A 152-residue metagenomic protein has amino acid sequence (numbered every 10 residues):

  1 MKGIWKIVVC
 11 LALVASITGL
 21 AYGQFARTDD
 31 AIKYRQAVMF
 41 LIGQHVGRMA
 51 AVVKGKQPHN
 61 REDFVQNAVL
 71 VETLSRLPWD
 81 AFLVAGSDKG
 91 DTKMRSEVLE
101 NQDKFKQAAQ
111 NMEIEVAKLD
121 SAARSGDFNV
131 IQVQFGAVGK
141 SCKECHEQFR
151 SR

Functional and structural regions predicted by a protein language model:
M1-V9: Bacterial N-terminal signal peptides that target proteins for export
V8-S16: Bacterial N-terminal signal peptides
T18-G23: Sec/Tat signal peptide C-region and signal peptidase I cleavage site
F25, D29-D63, N67-R152: Sequence context surrounding c-type heme c attachment/ligation sites in exported
